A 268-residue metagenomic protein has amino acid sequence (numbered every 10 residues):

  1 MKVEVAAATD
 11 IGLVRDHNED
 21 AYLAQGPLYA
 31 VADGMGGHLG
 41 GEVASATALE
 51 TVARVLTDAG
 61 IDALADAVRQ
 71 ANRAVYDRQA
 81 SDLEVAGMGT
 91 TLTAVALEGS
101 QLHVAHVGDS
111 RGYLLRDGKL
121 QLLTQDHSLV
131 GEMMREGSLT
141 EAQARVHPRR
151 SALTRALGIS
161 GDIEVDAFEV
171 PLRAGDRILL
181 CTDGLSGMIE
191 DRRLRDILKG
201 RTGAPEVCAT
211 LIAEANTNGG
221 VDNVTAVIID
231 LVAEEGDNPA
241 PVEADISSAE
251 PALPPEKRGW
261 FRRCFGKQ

Functional and structural regions predicted by a protein language model:
M1-Q268: PP2C/PPM-type serine/threonine phosphatase catalytic domain
